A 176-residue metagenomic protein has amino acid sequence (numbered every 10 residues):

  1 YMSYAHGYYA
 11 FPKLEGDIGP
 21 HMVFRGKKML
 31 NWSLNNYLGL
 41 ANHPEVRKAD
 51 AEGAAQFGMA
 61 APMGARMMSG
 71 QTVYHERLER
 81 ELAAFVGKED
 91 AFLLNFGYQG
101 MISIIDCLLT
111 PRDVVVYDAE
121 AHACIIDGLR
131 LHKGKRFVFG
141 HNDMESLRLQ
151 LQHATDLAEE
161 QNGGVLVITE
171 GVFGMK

Functional and structural regions predicted by a protein language model:
Y1-A60: N-terminal "arm"/small-domain region of PLP-dependent enzymes with the aminotransferase-like
G39-L40, M67-Q71, A123, M144-E145 (+1 more regions): Short, small-residue-enriched loops and turns at beta-alpha junctions that line or gate enzyme active sites
K48, A55-F96: Conserved N-terminal alpha-helix of the aminotransferase class I/II PLP-enzyme fold
L93, Y98-I104, C124-I125, M175: Short glycine/serine/threonine-rich phosphate/pyrophosphate-binding segments that cradle anionic phosphate groups
F96, V116-K133: Substrate-binding/gating loop at the entrance of the active-site cleft, primarily in PLP-dependent aminotransferase-like
I104-A123, M144: Conserved PLP-anchoring active-site segment centered on the Schiff-base-forming lysine
F137, H141-K176: Active-site phosphate-binding strand-loop segment of PLP-dependent enzymes
